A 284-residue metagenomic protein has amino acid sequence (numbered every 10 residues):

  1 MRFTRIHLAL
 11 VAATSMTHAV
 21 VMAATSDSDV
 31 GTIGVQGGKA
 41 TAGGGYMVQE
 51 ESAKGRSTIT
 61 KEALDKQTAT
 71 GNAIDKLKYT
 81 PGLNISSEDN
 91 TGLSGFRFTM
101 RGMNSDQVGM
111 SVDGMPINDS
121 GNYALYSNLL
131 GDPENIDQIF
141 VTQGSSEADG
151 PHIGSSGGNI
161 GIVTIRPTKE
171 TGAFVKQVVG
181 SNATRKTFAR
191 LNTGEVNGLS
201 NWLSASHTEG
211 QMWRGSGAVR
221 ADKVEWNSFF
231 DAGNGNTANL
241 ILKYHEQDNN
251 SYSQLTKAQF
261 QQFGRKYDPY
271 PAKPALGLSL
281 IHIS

Functional and structural regions predicted by a protein language model:
M1-S26: Cleavable N-terminal targeting peptides that direct proteins into the secretory/outer-membrane pathway or into
S26-D27, L83-S94, P116, H152-S155 (+1 more regions): Short, glycine-/polar-rich solvent-exposed loops and beta-turns at beta-strand/coil boundaries
S28-I33, I136-V141, S155-G158, T164-V179 (+1 more regions): Transmembrane beta-strand segments of Gram-negative outer membrane beta-barrel proteins
T32-Q67, R97, I139: N-terminal periplasmic "start-of-domain" segments of outer-membrane beta-barrel proteins
I74-P116, G144: Extracytoplasmic beta-strand/coil segments of soluble accessory domains associated with Gram-negative outer-membrane
M115-Q143, V163: Short acidic/polar hinge/loop motifs at secondary-structure boundaries that mediate gating or recognition
G172-F174, V178-E209, R214-R265, Y270-S279: Transmembrane beta-barrel wall of Gram-negative outer-membrane proteins
I281-I283: Conserved small/polar residues in nucleotide/adenosyl-binding loops
